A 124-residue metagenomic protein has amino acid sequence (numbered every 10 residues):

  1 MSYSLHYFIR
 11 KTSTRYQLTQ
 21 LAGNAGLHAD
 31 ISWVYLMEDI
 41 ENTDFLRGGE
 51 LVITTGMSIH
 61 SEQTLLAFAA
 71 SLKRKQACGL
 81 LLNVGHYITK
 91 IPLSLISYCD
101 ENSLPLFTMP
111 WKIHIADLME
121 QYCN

Functional and structural regions predicted by a protein language model:
M1-N124: Alpha-helical/coil-rich non-catalytic "connector" segments in signaling and regulatory proteins
